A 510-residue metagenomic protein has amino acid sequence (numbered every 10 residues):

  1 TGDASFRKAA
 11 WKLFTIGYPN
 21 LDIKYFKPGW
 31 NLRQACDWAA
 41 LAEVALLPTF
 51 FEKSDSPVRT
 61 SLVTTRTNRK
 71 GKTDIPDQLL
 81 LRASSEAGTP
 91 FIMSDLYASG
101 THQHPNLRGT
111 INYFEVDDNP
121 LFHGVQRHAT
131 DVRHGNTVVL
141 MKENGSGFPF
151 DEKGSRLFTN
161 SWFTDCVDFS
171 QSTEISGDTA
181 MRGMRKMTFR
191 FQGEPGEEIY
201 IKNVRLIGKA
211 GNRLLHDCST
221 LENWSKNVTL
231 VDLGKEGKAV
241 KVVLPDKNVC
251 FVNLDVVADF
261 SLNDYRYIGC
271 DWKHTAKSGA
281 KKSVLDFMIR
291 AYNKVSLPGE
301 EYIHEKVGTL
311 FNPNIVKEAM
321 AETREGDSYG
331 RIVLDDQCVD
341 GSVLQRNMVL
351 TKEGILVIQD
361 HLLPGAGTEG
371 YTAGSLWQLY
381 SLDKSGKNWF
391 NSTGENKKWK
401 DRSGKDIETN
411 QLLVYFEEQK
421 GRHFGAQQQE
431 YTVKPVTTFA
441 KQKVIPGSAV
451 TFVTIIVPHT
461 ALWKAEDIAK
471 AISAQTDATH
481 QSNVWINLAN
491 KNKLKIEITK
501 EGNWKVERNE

Functional and structural regions predicted by a protein language model:
T1-V116, I445-T451, A471-S473, D477-A478 (+1 more regions): Carbohydrate-active enzyme catalytic cores, enriched for enzymes that act on polyanionic acidic polysaccharides
D131-R156, K294-E510: CBM-like, beta-strand-rich accessory domains located in the C-terminal region of large, secreted polysaccharide-active
F150-G183, E194-G196, K294-G299: Extracellular carbohydrate recognition and processing domains and analogous Trp-centered ligand-binding platforms
M184, F260-G269, A280, G354-L356: Extended extracellular/luminal ectodomain segments enriched in beta-structured repeat modules
I199-V228: Extracellular carbohydrate-recognition regions
T229-C250: Short carbohydrate-recognition loop motifs
L244-Y267, K294: Secreted extracellular polysaccharide-interacting domains
F251-N253, K277-Y292, E369-W377: Beta-strand acidic-aromatic groove motif in beta-rich domains, primarily in extracellular
